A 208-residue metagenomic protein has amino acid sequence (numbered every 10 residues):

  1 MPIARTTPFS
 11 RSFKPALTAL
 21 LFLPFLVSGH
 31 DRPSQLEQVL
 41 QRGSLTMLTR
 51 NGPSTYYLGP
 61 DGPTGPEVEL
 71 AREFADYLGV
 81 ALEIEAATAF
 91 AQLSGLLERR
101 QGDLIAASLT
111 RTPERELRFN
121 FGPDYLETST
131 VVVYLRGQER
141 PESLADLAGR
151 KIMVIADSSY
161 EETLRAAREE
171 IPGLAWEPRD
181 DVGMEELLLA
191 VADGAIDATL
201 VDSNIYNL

Functional and structural regions predicted by a protein language model:
I3-L17: Bacterial N-terminal signal peptides that target proteins for export
A19-G29: Hydrophobic h-region of N-terminal signal peptides that target proteins for export in Gram-negative bacteria
H30-L109, E116-L117, W176-D181, L189: Extracytoplasmic small-molecule ligand-binding "clamshell" domains of the periplasmic binding protein/Venus flytrap
T46-R50, V133, R150-I155, T199: Short, well-ordered beta-strand segments
L58-P63, R150-D157: Short beta-strand->loop
A91, G95, A107-R118, T163-E170 (+1 more regions): A ligand-binding cleft/hinge motif common to bilobed small-molecule-binding domains
F119-V132, D146: Short Pro/Gly-enriched coil loops immediately N-terminal to beta-strands
L135-I152: Flexible hinge/capping segments at coil-to-helix
